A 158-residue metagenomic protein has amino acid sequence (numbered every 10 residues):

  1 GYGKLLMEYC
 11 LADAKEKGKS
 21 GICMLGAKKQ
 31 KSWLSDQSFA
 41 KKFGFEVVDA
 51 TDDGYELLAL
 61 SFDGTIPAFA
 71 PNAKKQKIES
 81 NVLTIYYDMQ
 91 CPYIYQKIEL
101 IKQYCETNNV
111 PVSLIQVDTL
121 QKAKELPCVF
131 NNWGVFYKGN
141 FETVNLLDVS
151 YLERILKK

Functional and structural regions predicted by a protein language model:
G1-A14: Conserved acetyl-CoA-binding loop-helix of GNAT-fold acetyltransferases
A14-S32: Conserved GNAT acetyl-CoA-binding A-motif
L25-G26, K41-L58, E142: Conserved catalytic-core motifs of GNAT/GCN5-like acyltransferases
D52-K75: C-terminal "cap" of GNAT-fold acetyltransferases
A73-T107: Local sequence-structure signature of Cys/Sec-based thiol-disulfide redox active-site neighborhoods
V110-K122: Thiol-based oxidoreductase modules, predominantly thioredoxin-like and allied folds used for disulfide exchange
P127-F136: Structural micro-motif
K138-K158: Non-catalytic, surface beta->alpha helical segment in thiol-disulfide oxidoreductase systems
